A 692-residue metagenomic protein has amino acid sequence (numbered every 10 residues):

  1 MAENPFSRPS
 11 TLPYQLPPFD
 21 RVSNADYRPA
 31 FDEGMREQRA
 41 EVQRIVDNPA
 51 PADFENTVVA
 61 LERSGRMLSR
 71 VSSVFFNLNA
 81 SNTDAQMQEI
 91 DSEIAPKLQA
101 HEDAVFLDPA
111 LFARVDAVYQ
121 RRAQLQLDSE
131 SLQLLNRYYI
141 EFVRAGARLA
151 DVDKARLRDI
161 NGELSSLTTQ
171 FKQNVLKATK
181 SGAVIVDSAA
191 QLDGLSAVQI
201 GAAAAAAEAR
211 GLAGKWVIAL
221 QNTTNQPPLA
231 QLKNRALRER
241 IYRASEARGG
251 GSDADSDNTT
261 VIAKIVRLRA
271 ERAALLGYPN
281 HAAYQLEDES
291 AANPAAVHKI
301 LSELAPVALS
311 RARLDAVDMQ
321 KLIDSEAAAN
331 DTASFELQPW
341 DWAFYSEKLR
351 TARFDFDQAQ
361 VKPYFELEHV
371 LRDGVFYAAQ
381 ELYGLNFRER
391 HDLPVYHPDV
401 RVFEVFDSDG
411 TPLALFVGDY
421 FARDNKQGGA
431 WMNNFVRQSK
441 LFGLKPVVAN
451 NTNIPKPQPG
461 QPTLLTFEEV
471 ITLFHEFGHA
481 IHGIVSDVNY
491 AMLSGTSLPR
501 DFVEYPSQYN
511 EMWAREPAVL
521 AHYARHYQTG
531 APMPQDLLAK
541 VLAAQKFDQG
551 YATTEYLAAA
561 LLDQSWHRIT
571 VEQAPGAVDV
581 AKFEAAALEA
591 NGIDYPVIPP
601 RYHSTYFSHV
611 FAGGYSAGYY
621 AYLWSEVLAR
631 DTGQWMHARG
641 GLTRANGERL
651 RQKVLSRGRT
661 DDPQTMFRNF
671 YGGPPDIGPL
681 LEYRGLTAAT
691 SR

Functional and structural regions predicted by a protein language model:
M1-Q199: N-terminal helix-rich structural modules
A2-V22, E33, G194, K215-V217 (+10 more regions): C-terminal, non-catalytic "cap/extension" segments appended to globular domains
T11-D26, F75-I94, A117-D159, A219-T260 (+6 more regions): Short His/Asp/Glu-rich catalytic/ion-coordination signatures at enzyme active sites or charged loops
R36, A40, R44-P51, M67-D84 (+22 more regions): Intrinsically disordered or highly flexible coil/loop and linker segments, enriched in small and charged/polar residues
R66-N77, N136, I140, R243 (+3 more regions): Short, hydrophobic/amphipathic alpha-helical patches that form generic packing surfaces within helical domains
E130, L134-L135, R158, E163-S166 (+8 more regions): Active-site-proximal, well-structured secondary-structure segments within enzyme catalytic domains
N258-A270, V447-N450, V488, R657-R659: Short, hydrophobic/aliphatic alpha-helical segments
P455-F474: Short pre-active-site segment immediately N-terminal to the catalytic Zn-binding motif
